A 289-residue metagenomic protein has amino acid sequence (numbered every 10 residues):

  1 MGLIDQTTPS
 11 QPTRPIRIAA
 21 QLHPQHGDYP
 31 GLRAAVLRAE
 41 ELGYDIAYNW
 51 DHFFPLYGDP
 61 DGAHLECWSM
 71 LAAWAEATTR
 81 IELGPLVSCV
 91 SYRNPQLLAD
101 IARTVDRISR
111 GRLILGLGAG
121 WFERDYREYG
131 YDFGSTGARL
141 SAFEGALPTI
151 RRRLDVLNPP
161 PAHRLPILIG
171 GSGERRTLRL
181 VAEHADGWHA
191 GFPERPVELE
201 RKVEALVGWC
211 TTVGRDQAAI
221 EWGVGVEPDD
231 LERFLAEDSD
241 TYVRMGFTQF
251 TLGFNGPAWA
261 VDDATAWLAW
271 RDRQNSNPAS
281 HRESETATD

Functional and structural regions predicted by a protein language model:
M1-D289: Active-site-adjacent structural elements that line small-molecule/cofactor binding pockets in enzymes
